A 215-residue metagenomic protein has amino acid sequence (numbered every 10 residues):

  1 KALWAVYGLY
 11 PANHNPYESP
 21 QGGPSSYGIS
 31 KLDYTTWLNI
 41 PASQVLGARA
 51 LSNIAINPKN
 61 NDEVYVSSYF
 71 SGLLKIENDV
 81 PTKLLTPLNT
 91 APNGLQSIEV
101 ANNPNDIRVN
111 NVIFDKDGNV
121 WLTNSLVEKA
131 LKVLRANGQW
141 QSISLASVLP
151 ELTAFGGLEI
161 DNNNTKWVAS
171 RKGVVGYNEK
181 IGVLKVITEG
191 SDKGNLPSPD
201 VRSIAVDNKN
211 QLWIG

Functional and structural regions predicted by a protein language model:
K1-G215: Carboxylate-rich, polar loop motifs that coordinate divalent cations or form catalytic acidic clusters
